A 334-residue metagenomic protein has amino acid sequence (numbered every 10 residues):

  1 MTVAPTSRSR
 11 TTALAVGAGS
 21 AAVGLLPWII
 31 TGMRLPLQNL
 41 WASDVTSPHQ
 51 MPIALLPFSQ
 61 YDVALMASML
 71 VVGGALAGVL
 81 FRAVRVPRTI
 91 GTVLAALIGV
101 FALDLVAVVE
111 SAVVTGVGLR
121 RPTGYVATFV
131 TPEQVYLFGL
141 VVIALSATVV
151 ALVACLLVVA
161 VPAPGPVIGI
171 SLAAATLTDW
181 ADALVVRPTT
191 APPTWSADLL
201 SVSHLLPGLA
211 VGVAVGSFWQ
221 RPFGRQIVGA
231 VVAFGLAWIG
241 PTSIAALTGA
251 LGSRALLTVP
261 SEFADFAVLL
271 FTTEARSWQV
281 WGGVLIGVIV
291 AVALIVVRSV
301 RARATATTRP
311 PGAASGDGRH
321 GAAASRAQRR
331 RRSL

Functional and structural regions predicted by a protein language model:
M1-I143, L269-I286: N-terminal topogenic module of multi-pass integral membrane proteins
T2-T11, L76-A96, V150-L172, V213-V231 (+1 more regions): Cytoplasmic membrane-interface segments at the C-terminal ends of transmembrane helices
R8-A21, W219-A322, L334: C-terminal transmembrane helix-loop-helix hairpin of multi-pass membrane proteins
S111-F266, V288-I289: Generic multipass alpha-helical transmembrane bundles of integral membrane proteins
